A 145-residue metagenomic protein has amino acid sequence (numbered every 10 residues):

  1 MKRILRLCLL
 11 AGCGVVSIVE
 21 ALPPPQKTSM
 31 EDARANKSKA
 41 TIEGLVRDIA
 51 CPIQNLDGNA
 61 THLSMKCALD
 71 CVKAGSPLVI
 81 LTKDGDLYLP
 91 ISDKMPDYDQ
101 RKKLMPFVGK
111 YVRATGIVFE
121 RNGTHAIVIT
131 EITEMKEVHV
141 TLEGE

Functional and structural regions predicted by a protein language model:
M1-A11: Bacterial N-terminal signal peptides that target proteins for export
A11-E20: Hydrophobic h-region of N-terminal signal peptides that target proteins for export in Gram-negative bacteria
E20-E145: OB-fold and OB-like single-stranded nucleic-acid-recognition modules and their adjacent interaction interfaces
